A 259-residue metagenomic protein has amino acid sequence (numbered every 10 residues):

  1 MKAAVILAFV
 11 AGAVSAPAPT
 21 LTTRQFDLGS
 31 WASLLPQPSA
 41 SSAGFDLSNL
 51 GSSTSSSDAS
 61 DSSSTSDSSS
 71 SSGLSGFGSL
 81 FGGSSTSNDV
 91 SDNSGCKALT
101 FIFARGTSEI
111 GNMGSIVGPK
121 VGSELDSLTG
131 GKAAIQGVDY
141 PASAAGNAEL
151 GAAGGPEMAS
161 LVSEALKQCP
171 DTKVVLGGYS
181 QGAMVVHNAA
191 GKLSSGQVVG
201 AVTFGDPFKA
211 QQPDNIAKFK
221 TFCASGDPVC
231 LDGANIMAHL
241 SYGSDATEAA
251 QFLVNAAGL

Functional and structural regions predicted by a protein language model:
M1-D27, L259: Fungal secretory targeting signals
D27-T86: Ser/Thr/Gly/Pro-rich low-complexity, disordered linker/stalk segments of secreted and cell-surface proteins
G29, S72-D171, A224-S244, L253-L259: Active-site catalytic motif of lipid deacylating hydrolases and related acyltransferases
K132-I135, V174-L176, G191, Q197-V198 (+1 more regions): A residue-level marker of the well-folded mature domains of exported/periplasmic proteins
L176-G182, V186: Gly/Ala-rich beta-loop-alpha elbow adjacent to hydrolase catalytic centers
V186-H187, T247: Amphipathic alpha-helical hairpins/coiled-coils and adjacent low-complexity
G196-D206: A conserved short beta-strand
A210-A217: Short loop/helix-cap segments at secondary-structure boundaries that form the rim of catalytic
